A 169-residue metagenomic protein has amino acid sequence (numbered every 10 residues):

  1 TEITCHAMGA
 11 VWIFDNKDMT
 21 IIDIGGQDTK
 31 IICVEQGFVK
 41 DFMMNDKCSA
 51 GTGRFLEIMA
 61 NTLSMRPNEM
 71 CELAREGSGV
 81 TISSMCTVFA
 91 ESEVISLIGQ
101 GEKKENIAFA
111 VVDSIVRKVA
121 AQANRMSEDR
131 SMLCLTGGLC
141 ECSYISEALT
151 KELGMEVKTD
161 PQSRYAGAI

Functional and structural regions predicted by a protein language model:
T1-A7, E147-V157: N-terminal glycine/serine-rich phosphate-binding loop of ATP-dependent small-molecule kinases, especially carbohydrate
T1-I22, G37, A120, N124 (+1 more regions): Conserved phosphate-binding catalytic cores of ATP/NTP-utilizing and phosphoryl-transfer enzymes
A7-I13, G53-E57, K158-I169: Glycine-rich phosphate-binding/hydrolytic loop that grips phosphoryl groups
D23-D28, G137-L139: A short acidic Gly-Thr/Ser loop motif
T29-V34: Short beta-strand scaffold segments in enzyme catalytic cores
F38-I82, C86: Glycine-rich phosphate-binding loop plus the immediately following alpha-helix
A90-R125, R164-Y165: Adenine-nucleotide phosphate-binding core of ATP-dependent small-molecule kinases
A123, E128-E152, Q162-A166: Glycine-rich phosphate-binding loops at beta-strand->alpha-helix junctions
